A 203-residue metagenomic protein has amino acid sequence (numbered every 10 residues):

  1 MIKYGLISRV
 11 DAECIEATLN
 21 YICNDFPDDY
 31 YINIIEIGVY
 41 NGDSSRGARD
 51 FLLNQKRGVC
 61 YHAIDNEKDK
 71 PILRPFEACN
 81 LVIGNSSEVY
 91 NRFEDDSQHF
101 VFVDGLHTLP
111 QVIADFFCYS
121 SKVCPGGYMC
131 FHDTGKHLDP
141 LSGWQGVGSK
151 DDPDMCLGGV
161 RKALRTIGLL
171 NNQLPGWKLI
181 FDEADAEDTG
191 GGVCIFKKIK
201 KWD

Functional and structural regions predicted by a protein language model:
M1-F102, L106-D203: A short alpha-helical cap/connector motif
